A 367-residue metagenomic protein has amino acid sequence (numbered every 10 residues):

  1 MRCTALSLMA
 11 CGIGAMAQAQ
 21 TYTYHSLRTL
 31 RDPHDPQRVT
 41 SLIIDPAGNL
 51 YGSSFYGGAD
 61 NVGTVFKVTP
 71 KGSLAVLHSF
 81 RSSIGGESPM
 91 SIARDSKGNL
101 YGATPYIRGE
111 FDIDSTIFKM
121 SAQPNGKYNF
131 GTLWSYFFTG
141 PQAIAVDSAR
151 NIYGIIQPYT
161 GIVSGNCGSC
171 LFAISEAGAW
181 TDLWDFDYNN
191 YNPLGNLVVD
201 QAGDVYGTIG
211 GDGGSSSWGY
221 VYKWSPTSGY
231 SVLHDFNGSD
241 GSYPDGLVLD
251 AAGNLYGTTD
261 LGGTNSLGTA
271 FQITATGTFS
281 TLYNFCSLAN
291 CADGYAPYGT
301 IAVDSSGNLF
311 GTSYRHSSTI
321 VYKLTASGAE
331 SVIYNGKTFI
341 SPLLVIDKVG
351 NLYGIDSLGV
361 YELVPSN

Functional and structural regions predicted by a protein language model:
R2-N367: Extracellular beta-propeller repeat domains
